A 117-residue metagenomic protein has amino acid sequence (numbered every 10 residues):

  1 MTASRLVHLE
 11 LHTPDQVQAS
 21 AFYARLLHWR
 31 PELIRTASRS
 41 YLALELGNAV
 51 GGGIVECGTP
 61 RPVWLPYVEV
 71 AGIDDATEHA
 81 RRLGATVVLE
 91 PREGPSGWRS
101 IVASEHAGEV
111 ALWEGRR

Functional and structural regions predicted by a protein language model:
M1-Q18, W64-P66, W113-R117: N-terminal beta-strand motif that seeds the catalytic metal site of vicinal oxygen chelate
L6, Y41, V63, G97-R99: Conserved positions at the start
L9, A19, Y23, A76 (+1 more regions): Hydrophobic pocket/interface hotspot
D15-R30: Amphipathic alpha-helical segments
Q16, Y67-H106: Vicinal oxygen chelate
W29-V63, E109-G115: Conserved short beta-strand elements that form part of the metal-binding/catalytic scaffold of enzyme active sites
